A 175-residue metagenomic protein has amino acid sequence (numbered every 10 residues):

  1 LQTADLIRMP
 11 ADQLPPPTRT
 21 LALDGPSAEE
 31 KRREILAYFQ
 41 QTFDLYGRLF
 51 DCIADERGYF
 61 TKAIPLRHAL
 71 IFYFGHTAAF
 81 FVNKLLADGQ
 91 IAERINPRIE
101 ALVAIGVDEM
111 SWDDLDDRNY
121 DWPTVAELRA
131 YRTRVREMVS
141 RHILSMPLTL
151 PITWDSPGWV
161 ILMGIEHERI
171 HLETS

Functional and structural regions predicted by a protein language model:
L1-Q13, A37, D44, E56-S111 (+1 more regions): Short, contiguous alpha-helical
P15-K31: Short, contiguous pre-domain boundary segments
Q40-Q41, R48, C52: Aromatic-residue-lined binding/catalytic grooves and analogous aromatic/hydrophobic interfacial grooves in multimeric
A54, S140-P147: Helix-capping and short linker residues that terminate individual alpha-solenoid repeat units
S111-N119, R141: Ligand-binding/active-site lining segments
N119-A130: A short, structured beta-strand-centered segment in the mid-to-C-terminal lobe of catalytic cores from group-transfer
Y131-S140: Long, non-coiled-coil amphipathic alpha-helical linker/lever segments that couple catalytic cores to other domains
